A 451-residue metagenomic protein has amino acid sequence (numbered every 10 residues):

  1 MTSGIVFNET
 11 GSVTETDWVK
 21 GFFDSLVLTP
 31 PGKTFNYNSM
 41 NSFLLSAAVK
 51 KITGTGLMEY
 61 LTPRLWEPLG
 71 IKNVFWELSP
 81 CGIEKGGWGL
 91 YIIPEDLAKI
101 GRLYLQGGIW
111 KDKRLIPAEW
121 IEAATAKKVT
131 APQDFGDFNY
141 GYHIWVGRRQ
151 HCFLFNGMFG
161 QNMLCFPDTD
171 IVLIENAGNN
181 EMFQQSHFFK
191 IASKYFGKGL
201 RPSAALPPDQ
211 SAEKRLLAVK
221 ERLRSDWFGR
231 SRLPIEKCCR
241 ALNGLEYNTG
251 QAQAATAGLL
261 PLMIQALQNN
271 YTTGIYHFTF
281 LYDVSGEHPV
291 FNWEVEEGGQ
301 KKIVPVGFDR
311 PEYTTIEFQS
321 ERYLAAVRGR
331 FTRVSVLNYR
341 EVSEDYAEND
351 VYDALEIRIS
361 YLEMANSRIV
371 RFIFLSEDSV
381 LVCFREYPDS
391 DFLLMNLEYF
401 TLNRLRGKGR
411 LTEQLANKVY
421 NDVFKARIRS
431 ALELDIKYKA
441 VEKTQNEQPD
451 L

Functional and structural regions predicted by a protein language model:
M1-I71, P94-Q106: Active-site-adjacent helix/loop patches that line small-molecule binding or acyl-intermediate pockets
I5-V6, S42, C81-E84, F159 (+1 more regions): Solvent-exposed loop/turn segments at secondary-structure junctions within structured extracellular/periplasmic domains
V19-V27, F75-P80, W145-R148: The feature captures the short pre-catalytic strand/loop hairpin that immediately precedes and shapes the active-site
T29-Y37, E84-Y91, L154-Q161, N180: Solvent-exposed loop and edge beta-strand segments that line ligand/cofactor-binding and catalytic clefts
L61-T62, W66-T125: Active-site-proximal binding-pocket segments
I121-N176: Active-site Gly/Thr loop motif
G157-W227: Structured C-terminal helix/loop/strand segments within mature extracytoplasmic catalytic/sensor domains
P207-L451: Peripheral terminal and inter-domain segments
